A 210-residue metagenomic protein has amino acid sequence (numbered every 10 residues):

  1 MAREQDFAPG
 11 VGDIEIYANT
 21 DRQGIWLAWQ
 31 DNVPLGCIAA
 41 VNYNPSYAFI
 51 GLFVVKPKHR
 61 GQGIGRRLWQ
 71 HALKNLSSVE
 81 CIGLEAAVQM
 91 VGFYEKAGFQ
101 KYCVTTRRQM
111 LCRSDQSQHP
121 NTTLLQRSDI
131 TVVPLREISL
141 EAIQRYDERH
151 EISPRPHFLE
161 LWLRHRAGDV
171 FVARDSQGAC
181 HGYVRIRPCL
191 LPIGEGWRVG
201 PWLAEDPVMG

Functional and structural regions predicted by a protein language model:
M1, F7, D31, Y43 (+1 more regions): N-terminal non-globular leader segments, chiefly Sec-dependent signal peptides
M1-A39, R149-F171: Active-site rim helix/loop that mediates acceptor-substrate recognition in acyltransferases
W26, V88-Q89: Core nucleotidyl-transferase/polymerase catalytic module
L27, N32-V41, A48-V54, V172 (+2 more regions): Conserved beta-strand in the GNAT
P45, Q89-G92, I138, P154: Short alpha-helical
I50, W69, N75-A87: Conserved GNAT acetyl-CoA-binding A-motif
L52-V55, G61-K74, G92-K96, D206-G210: Conserved acetyl-CoA-binding loop-helix of GNAT-fold acetyltransferases
F99-P201: Amide-forming acyltransferase catalytic core, primarily the GNAT-like/NAT-type and related acyltransferase folds
